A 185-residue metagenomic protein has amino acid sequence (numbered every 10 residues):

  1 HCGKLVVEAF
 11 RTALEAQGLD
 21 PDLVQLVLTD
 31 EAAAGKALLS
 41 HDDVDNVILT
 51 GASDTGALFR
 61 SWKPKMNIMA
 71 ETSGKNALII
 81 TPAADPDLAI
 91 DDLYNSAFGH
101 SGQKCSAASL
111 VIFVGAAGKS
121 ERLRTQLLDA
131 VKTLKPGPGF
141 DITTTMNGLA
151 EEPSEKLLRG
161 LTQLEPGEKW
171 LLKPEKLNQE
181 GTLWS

Functional and structural regions predicted by a protein language model:
H1-F10: Substrate-binding/gating loop at the entrance of the active-site cleft, primarily in PLP-dependent aminotransferase-like
A9-G18, L23, S40-D42, N46 (+1 more regions): ALDH superfamily catalytic-core signature
L26-D30: Active-site donor-binding acidic/aromatic loop of nucleotide-activated sugar and phosphosugar transferases involved
A33-K36: Short acidic active-site motifs
